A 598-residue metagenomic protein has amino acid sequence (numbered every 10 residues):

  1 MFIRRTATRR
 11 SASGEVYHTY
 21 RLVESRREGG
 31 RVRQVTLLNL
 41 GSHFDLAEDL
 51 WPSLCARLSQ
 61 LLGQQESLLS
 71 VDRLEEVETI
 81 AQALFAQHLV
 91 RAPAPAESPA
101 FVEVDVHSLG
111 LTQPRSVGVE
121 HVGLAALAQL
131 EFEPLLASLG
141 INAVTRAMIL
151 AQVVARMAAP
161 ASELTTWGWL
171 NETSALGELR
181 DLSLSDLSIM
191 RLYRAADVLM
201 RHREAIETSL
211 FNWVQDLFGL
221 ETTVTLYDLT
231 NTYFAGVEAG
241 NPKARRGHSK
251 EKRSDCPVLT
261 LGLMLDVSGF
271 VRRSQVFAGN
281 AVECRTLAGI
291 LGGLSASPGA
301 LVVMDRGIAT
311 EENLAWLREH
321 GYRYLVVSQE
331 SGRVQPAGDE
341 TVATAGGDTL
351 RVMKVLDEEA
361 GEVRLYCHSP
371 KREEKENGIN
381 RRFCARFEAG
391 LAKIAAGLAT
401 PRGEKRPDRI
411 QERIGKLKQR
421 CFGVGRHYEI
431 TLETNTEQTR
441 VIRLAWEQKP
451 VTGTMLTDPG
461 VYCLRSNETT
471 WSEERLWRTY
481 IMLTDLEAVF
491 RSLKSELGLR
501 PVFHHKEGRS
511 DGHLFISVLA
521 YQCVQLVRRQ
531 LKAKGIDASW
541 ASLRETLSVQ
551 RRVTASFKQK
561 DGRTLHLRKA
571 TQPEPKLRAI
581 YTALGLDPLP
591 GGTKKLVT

Functional and structural regions predicted by a protein language model:
F2-A7, A12, Y17-R21, G29-G30 (+3 more regions): Anion-binding and metal-coordination hotspots
T6-L62: Short, surface-exposed polybasic/aromatic micro-patch for ligand or macromolecular engagement
D45-A100: N-terminal helical hairpins
